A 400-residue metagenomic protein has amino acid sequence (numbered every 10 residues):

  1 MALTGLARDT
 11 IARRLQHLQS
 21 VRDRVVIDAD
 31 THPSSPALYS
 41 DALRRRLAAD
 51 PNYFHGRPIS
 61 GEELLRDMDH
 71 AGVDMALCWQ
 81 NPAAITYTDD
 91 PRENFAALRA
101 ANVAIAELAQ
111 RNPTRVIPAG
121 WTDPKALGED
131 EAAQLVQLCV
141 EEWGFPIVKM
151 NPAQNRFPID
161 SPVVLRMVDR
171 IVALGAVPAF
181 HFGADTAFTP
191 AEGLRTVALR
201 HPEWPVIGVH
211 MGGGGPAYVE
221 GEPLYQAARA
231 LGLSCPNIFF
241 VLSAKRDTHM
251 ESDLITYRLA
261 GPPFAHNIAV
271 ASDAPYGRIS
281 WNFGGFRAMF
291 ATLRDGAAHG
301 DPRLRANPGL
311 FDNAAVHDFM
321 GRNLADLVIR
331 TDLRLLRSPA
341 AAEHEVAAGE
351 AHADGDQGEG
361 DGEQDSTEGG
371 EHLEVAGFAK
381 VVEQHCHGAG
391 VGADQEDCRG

Functional and structural regions predicted by a protein language model:
M1-I27, L38-M75, P263-N267, G277-A348: Mid-to-C-terminal alpha-helical segments outside catalytic/metal-binding sites
L3-D9, A84-T186, A244: Active-site gating/metal-coordination segments in enzymes
T4-A7, F145-I147, R156-V270, A274-I279: Catalytic pocket-lining loop regions of alpha/beta-barrel enzymes, especially the amidohydrolase/enolase/GH5 lineages
D30, M68, I105, V148 (+5 more regions): Conserved, mostly hydrophobic/aromatic
D30-P36, H181, H210: Histidine-centered divalent metal-coordination motifs
L43-F54, I85-A97, G214-L224, S280-G285: Short, flexible/disordered intra-domain loops and linkers
R45-P91, R115-D123, P146-I147, A153: Divalent metal-dependent hydrolysis catalytic cores, especially in the metallo-beta-lactamase
A341-G400: Short, strongly patterned local motifs
